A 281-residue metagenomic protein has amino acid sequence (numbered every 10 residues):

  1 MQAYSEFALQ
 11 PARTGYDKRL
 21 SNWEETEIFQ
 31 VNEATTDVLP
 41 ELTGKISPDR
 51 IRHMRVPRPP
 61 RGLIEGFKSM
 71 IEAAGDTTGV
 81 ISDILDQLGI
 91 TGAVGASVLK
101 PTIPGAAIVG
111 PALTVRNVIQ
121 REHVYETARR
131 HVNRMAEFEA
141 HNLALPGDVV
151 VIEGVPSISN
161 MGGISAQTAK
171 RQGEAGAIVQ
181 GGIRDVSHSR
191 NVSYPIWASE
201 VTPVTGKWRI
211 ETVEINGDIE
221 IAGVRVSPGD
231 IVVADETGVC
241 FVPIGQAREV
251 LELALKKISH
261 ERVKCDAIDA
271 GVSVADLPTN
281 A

Functional and structural regions predicted by a protein language model:
Y4-W23, E27-P228, V242-A281: Feature captures the catalytic cores and cofactor-binding loops of soluble hydro-lyases/lyases that act on carboxylate
V232: C-terminal binding/interaction regions
T237-C240: Channel- or pocket-lining gating/hinge segments that regulate access to a cavity or pore
